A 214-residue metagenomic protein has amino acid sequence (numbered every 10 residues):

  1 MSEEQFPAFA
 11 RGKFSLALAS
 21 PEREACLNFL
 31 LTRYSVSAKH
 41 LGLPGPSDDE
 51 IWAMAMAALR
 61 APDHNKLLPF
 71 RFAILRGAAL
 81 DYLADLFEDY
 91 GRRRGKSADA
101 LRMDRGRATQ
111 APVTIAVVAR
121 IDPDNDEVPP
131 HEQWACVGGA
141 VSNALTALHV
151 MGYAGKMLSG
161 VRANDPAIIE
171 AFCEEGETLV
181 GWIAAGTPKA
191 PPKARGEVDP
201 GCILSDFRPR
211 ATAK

Functional and structural regions predicted by a protein language model:
M1-Q110, T212-K214: N-terminal amphipathic, basic helical "cap/leader" segment at the start of enzyme domains
F29, T114-A116, W182-A184, D206: Conserved hydrophobic/aromatic beta-strand scaffold that supports enzyme active sites
S37, V118-E127, F207-K214: Helix-biased detector of long, well-ordered alpha-helical tracts
A58, I115, I121-E170: Small-aliphatic-rich amphipathic alpha-helix that forms the alpha element of a beta-alpha
L67-F70, V150, V180: Short secondary-structure junction motifs
F87-K96, D126-H131, A171: Short, surface-exposed loop/helix-turn segments at secondary-structure junctions that function as lids/hinges flanking
R105-R107, A171-E197: A glycine-rich helix N-cap at a beta->alpha junction
K193-K214: Phosphate/diphosphate-binding glycine-rich loops and adjacent basic-rich segments that engage nucleotide
